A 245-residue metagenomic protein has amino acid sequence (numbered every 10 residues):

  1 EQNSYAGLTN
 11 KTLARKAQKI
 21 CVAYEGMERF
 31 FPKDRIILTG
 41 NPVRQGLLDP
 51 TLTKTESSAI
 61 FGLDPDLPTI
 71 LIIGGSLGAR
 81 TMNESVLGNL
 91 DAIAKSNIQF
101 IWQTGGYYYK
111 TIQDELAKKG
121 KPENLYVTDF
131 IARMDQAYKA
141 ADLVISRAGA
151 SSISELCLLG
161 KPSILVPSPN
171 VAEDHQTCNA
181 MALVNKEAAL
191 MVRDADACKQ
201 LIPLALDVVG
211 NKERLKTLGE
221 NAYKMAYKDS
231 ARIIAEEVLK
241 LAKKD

Functional and structural regions predicted by a protein language model:
E1-S58, L63: Active-site-proximal region of nucleotide-activated glycan assembly enzymes, centered on histidine/acidic-rich loops
A14, Y138, L156-C157, I164 (+1 more regions): Short alpha-helix at the nucleotide-sugar/activated-sugar donor binding site of glycosyltransferases and closely
L52-A59, L63-V144, Q176-A180, N185 (+1 more regions): Donor-nucleotide binding loops and adjacent catalytic segments primarily of GT-B fold Leloir glycosyltransferases
A59, D207, R214-K228: A short, well-ordered alpha-helix in the C-terminal region of glycosyltransferases
D135, K139-S154, K161-P162: Acidic donor-binding loop of glycosyltransferase active sites
S146, P162-E173: Short hydrophobic beta-strand element within catalytic cores of glycosyltransferases and related nucleotide-activated
L190-D196, V208-K212: Conserved acidic donor-binding segment of nucleotide-sugar-dependent glycosyltransferases
K228-D245: C-terminal alpha-helical cap of glycosyltransferases
